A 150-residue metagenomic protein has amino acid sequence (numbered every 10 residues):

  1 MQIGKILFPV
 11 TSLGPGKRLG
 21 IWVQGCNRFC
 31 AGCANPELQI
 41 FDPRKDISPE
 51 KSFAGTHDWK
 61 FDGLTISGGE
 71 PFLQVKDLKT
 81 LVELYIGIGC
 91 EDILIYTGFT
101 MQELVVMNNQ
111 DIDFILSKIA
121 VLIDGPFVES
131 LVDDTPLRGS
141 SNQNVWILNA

Functional and structural regions predicted by a protein language model:
M1-W22, A31, N35-F41: N-terminal [4Fe-4S]-dependent radical SAM core
I21, C30, E70, L122: Conserved, mostly hydrophobic/aromatic
V23, G68, I95-T97: A cross-domain feature marking catalytic cores of carbohydrate-active enzymes and several ubiquitous metabolic/repair
P36-L64: Conserved alpha-helical substructure of the radical SAM core
I40-K51, F72-I115, V121: Canonical radical SAM enzyme core domain
D58-I66, D92-I93, I123-S130: Conserved C-terminal portion of the radical SAM core fold that forms the substrate/S-adenosylmethionine-binding
L116-A150: Classical nucleotidyltransferase
